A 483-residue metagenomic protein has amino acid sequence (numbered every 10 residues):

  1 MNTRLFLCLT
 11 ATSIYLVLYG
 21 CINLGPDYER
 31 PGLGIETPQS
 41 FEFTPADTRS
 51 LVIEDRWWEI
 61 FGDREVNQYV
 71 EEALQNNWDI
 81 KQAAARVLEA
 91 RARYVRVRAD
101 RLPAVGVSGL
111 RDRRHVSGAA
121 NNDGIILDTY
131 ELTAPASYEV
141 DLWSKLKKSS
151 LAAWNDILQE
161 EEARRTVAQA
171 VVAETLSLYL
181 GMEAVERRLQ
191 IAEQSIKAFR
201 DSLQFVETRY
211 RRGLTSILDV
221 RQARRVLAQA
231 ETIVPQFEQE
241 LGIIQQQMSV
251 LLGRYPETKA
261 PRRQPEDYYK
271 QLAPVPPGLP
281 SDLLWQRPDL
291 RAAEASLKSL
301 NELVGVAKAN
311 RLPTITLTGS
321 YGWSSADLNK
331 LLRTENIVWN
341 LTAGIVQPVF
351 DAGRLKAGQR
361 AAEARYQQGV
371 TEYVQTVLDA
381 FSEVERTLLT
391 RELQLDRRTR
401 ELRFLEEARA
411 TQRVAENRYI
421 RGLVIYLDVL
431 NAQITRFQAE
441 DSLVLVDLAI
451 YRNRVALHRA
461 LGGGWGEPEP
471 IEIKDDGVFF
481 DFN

Functional and structural regions predicted by a protein language model:
N2-Q75, W154, E238-W285, R291 (+2 more regions): Terminal intrinsically disordered/low-complexity segments used for targeting and assembly
L24-P31, R56, G62-E72, N76 (+6 more regions): Small/polar-residue-enriched beta-strand and adjacent coil segments characteristic of outer-membrane beta-barrel
Q82-V97, V167, V171-Q194, A198-D201 (+7 more regions): Amphipathic alpha-helical coiled-coil segments
S216, V424-I425, G464: Short coil/turn motifs that cap or connect alpha-helices
